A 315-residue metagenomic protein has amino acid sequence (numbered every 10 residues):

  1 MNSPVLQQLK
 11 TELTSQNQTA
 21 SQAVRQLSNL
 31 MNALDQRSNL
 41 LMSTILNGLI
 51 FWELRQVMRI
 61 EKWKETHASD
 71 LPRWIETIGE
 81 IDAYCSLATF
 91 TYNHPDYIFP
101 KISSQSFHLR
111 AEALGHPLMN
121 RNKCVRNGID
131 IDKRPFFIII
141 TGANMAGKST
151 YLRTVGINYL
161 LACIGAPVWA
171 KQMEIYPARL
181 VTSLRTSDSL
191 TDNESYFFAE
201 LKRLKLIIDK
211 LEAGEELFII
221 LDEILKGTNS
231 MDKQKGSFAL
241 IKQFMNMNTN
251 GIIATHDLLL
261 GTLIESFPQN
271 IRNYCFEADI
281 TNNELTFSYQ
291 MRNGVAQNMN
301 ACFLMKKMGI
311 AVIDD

Functional and structural regions predicted by a protein language model:
M1-R134: Alpha-helical bundle segments enriched in helix-capping/polar residues
L87, N93-D315: ATPase nucleotide-binding head domains, primarily ABC-like/P-loop NTPase cores
